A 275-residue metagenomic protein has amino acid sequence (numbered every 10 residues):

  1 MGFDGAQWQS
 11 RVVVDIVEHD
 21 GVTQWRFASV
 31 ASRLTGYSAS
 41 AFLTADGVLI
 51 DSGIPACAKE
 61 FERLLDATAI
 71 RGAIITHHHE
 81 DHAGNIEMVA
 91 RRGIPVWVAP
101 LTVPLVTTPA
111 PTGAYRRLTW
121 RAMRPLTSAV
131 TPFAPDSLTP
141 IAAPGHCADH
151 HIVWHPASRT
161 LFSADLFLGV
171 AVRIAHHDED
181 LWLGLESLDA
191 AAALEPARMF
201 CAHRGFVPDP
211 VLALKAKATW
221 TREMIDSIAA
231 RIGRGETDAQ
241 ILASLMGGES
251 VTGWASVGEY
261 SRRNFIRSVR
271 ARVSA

Functional and structural regions predicted by a protein language model:
G2-V17, P100-A142, C147, A157 (+1 more regions): Metallo-beta-lactamase
S10-L65, I152-A164: Conserved beta-strand hairpin/beta-sheet module of binuclear metal-dependent hydrolase folds, prominently
I50-G53, R71-H79, W97-P100, A142-G145 (+2 more regions): Active-site neighborhood of phospho(di)ester-bond hydrolases with catalytic His/Asp-centered motifs
A56-F133: Active-site HxH/HxHxD metal-binding segment of metal-dependent hydrolases
C57, H78-G84, V103-V106, A148-H150 (+2 more regions): Active-site environment of divalent metal-dependent phosphoester hydrolases
M88, R92, L183-D238: Divalent-metal (often Zn2+) His-rich catalytic cores of metallo-beta-lactamase-fold enzymes
I152-V170, H177-F200, L212: Metal-dependent phosphodiesterase/nuclease catalytic metal-binding core
I232-A275: C-terminal regulatory/interaction regions
